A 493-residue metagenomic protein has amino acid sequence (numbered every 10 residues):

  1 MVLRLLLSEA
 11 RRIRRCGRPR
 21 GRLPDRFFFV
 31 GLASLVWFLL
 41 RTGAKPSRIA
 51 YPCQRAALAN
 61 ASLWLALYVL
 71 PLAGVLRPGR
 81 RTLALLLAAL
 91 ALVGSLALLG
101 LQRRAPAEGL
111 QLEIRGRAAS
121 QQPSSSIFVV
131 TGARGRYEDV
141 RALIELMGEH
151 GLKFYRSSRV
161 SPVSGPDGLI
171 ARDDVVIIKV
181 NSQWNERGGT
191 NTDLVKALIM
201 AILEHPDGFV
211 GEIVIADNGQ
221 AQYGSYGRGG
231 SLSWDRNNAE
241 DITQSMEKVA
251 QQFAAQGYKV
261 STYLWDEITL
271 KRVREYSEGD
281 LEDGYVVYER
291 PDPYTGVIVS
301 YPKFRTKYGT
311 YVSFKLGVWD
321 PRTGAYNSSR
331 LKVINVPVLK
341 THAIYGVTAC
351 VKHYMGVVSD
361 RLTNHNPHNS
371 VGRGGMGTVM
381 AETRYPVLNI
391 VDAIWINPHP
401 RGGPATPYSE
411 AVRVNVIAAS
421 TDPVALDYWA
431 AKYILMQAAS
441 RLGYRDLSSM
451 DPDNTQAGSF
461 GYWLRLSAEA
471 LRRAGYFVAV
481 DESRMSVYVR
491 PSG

Functional and structural regions predicted by a protein language model:
M1-P19: Short, Lys/Arg-rich, polar N-terminal cytosolic tail immediately upstream of the first transmembrane signal-anchor
C16-L23, R55-L58, A430: Membrane-interfacial loop-to-transmembrane-helix junctions in polytopic alpha-helical membrane proteins
P24-V36: Alpha-helical transmembrane segments
F27-V30, A66, A84-L90: Small-residue packing motifs within transmembrane alpha-helices
L35-L72: Membrane-embedded alpha-helical segments of integral membrane proteins
L70-T82: Transmembrane alpha-helical segments in integral membrane proteins
G79-R103: Internal/C-terminal transmembrane anchor helices
A97-G493: N-terminal and secondary-structure boundary signal
